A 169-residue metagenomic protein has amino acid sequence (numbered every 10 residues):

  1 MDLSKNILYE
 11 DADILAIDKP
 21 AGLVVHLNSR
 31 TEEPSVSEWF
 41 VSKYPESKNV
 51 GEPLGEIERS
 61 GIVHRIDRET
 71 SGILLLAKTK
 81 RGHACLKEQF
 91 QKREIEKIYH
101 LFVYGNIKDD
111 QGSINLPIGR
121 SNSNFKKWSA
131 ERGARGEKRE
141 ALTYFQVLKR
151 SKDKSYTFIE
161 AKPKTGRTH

Functional and structural regions predicted by a protein language model:
M1-H169: RNA pseudouridine synthases
